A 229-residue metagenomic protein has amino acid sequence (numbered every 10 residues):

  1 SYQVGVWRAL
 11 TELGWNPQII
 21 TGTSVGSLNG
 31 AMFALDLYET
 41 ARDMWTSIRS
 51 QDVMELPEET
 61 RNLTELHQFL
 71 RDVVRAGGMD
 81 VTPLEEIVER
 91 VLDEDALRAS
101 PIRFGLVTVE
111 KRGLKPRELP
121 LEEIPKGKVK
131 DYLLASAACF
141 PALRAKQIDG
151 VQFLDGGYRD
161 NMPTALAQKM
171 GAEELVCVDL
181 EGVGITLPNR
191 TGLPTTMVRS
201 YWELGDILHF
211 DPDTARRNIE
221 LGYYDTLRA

Functional and structural regions predicted by a protein language model:
S1-T23, A31-A229: Patatin-like phospholipase
